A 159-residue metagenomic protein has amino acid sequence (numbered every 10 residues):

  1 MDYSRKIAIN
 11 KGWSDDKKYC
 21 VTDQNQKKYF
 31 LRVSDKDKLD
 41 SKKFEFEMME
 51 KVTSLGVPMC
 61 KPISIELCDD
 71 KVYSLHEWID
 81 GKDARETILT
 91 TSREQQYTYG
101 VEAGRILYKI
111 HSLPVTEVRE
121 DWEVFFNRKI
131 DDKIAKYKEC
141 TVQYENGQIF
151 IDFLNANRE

Functional and structural regions predicted by a protein language model:
M1, S112-E159: An alpha-helical support segment within catalytic cores of ATP-dependent transferases
D2-A8: A short acidic/basic microdomain associated with nuclease active sites
A8-D121: ATP-binding pocket architecture of kinase catalytic cores
